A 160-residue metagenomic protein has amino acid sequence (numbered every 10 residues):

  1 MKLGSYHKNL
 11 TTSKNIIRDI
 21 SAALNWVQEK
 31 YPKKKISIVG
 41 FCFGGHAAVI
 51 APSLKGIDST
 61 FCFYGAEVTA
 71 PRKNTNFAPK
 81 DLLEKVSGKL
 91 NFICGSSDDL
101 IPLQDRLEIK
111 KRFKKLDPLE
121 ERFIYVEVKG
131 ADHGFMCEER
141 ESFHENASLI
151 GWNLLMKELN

Functional and structural regions predicted by a protein language model:
M1-N160: N-terminal cap/leader regions of alpha/beta-hydrolase-fold enzymes, predominantly small-molecule hydrolases
